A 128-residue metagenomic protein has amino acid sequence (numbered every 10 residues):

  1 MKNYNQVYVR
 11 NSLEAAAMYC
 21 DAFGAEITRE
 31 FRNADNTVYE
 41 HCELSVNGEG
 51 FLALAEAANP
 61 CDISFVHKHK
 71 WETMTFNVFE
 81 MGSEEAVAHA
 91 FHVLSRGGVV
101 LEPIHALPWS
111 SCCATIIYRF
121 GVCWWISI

Functional and structural regions predicted by a protein language model:
M1-R10, A17-I117, I126-I128: Vicinal oxygen chelate
F120: Active-site His/Glu-centered metal-binding helix of metallohydrolases
